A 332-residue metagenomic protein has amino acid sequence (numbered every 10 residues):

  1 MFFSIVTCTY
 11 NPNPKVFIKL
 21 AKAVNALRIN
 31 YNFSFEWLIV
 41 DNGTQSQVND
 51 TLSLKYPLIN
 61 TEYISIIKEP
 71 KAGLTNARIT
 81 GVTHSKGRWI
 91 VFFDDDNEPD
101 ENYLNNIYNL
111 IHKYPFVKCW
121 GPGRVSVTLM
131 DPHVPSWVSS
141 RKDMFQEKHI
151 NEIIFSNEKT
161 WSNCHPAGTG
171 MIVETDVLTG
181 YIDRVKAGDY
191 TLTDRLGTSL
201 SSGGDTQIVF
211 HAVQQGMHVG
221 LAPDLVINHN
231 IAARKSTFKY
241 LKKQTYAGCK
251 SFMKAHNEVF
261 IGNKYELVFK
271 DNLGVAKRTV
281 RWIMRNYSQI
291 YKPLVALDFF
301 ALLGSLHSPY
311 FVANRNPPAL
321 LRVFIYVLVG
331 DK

Functional and structural regions predicted by a protein language model:
P12-R28: Short, well-formed alpha-helical segments that are part of the catalytic scaffolds of diverse glycosyltransferases
I39-L52, N97-E98: A conserved acidic beta->alpha catalytic loop
E69-S85: Glycine-rich, basic loop-to-helix element that forms the pyrophosphate-binding segment of sugar-nucleotide handling
I90: Short aromatic/hydrophobic "clamp" motif used to bind/position activated sugar donors
N102-V138: Conserved donor NDP-sugar-binding/catalytic core segment of glycosyltransferases
S140-N163: Short, flexible, basic/aromatic active-site loop/helix in glycosyltransferases
G168, D189-I208: Acidic donor-binding loop at a coil-to-helix junction in glycosyltransferase catalytic cores that engages
Q244-A247, G262-K332: Non-catalytic, C-terminal membrane-associated alpha-helical segments of glycosyltransferases
